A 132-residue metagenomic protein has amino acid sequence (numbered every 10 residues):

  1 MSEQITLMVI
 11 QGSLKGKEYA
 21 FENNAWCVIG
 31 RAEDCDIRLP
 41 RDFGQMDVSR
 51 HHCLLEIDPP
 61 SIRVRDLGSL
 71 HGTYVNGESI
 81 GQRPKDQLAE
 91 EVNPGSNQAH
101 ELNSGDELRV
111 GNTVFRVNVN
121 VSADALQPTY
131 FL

Functional and structural regions predicted by a protein language model:
M1-G44, T113-R116, V121-L132: Intrinsically disordered, low-complexity acidic Ser/Thr-rich regulatory segments
E3-L7, L102-E107: Short, hydrophobic/aromatic-rich segments at coil-to-beta transitions
K17, F21-G105: Forkhead-associated
